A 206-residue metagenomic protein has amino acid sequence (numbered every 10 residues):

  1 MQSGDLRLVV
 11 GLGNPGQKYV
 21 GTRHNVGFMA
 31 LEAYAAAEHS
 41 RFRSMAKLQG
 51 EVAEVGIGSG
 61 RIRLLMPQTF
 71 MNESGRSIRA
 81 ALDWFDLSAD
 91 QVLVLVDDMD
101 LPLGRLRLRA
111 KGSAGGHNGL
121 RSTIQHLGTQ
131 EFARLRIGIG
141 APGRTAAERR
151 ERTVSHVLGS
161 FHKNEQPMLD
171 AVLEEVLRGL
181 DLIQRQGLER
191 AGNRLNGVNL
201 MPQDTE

Functional and structural regions predicted by a protein language model:
M1-K111, L120-R136, P142-S155, G159 (+2 more regions): Nucleotide and nucleotide-moiety/phosphate-recognizing core
A114: Conserved TIR/SEFIR loop-to-helix hotspot centered on a Trp-containing motif with a nearby acidic residue
